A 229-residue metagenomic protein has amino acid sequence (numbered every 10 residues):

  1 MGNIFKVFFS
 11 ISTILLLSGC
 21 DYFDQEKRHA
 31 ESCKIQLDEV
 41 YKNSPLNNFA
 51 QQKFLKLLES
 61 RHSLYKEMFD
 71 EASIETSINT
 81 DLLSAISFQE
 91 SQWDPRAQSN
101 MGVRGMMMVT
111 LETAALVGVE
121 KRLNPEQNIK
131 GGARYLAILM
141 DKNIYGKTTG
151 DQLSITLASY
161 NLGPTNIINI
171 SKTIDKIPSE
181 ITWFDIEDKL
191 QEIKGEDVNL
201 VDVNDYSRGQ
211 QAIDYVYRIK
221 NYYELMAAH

Functional and structural regions predicted by a protein language model:
M1-S18: Sec-dependent bacterial lipoprotein signal peptides
G19-D70: N-terminal export signals and maturation junctions of secreted/periplasmic proteins
Q36, V40-K42, L157-L225: Catalytic and substrate-binding regions of cell-wall glycan-acting enzymes that process beta-1,4-linked
Q52-E59, F69-S73, P95-A97, A115-E126 (+3 more regions): Second-shell loop/turn segments in exported
L64, I78-L83, F88, M101-R104 (+1 more regions): Extracytoplasmic
D70, I74-D94, G132-A133, T156-N161 (+1 more regions): Short, functionally critical alpha-helical segments immediately adjacent to catalytic or ligand/cofactor-binding
S91-N100, L139-Y145, L162-I174: Secretory-pathway/luminal and periplasmic proteins that interact with or process carbohydrate-rich
R96, N100-E120, N128-A137, G195 (+1 more regions): Substrate-binding/active-site groove segments that recognize and process beta-1,4-linked N-acetyl-hexosamine
